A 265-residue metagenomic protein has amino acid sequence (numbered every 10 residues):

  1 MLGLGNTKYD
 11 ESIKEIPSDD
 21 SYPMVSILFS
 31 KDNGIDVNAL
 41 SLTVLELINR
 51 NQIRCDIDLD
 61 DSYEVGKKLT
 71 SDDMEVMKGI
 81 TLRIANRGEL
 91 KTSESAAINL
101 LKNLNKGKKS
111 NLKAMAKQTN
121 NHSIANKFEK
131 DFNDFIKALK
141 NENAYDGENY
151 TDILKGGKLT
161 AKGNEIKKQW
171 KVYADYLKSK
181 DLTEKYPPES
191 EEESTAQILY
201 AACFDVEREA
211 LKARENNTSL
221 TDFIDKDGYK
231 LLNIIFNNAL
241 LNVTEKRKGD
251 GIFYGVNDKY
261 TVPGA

Functional and structural regions predicted by a protein language model:
M1-A265: Acidic, Ser/Thr/Pro-rich intrinsically disordered cytosolic tails and loops of eukaryotic transmembrane proteins
